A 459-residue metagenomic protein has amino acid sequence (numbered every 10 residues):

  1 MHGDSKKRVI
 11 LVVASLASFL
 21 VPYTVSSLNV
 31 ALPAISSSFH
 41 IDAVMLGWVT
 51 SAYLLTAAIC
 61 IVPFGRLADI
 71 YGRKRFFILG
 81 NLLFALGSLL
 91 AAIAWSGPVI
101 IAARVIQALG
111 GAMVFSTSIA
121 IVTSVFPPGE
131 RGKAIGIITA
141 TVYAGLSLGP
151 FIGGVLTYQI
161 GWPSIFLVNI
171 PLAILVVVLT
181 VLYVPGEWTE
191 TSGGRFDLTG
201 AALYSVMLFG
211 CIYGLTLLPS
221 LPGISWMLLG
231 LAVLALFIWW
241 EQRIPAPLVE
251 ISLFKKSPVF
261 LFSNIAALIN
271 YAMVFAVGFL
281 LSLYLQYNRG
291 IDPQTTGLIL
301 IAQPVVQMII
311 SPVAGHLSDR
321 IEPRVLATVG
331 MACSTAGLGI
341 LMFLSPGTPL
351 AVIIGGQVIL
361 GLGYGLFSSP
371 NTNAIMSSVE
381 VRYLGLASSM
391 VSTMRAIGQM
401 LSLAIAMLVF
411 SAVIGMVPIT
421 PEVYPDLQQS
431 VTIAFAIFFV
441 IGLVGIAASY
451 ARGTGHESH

Functional and structural regions predicted by a protein language model:
V9-Y23, L28-V30, A43, P222-W226 (+2 more regions): 12-transmembrane solute porter fold
A14, V21, T50-Y53, A57 (+11 more regions): Structural signature of transmembrane alpha-helices in multi-pass secondary transporters
A31-I59, V99-I101, Q294-L298: Extracellular/periplasmic helix-loop-helix junction of adjacent transmembrane segments in MFS-like secondary
A34-S36, R66, I70, V155 (+2 more regions): Membrane-interface helix termini in secondary transporters
S51-G65, F115-I119, I301-A314: Central cavity-lining transmembrane alpha-helices of secondary-active solute carriers, predominantly the Major
G65-T199, V381: Helix-loop-helix hairpins in multi-pass membrane proteins, especially solute transporters
G145-T157, G161, C211, S282 (+3 more regions): Small-residue (Gly/Pro/Ala) motifs that create kinks and tight helix-helix packing interfaces
Y158-I265, M273, I291-D292, I299 (+1 more regions): Hydrophobic transmembrane-helix bundles of small-molecule transporters
